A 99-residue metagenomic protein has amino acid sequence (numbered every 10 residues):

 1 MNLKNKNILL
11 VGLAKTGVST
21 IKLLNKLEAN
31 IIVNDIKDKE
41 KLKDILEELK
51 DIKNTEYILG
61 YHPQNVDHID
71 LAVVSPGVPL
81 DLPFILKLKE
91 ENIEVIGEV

Functional and structural regions predicted by a protein language model:
M1-G97: N-terminal leader/targeting and accessory segments in enzymes
